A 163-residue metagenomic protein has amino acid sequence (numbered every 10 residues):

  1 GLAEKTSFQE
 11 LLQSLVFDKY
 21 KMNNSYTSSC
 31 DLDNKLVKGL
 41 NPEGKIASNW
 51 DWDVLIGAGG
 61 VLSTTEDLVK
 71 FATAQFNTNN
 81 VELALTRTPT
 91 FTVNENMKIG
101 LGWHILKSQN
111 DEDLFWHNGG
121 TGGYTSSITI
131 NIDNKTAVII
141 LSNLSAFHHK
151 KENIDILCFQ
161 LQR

Functional and structural regions predicted by a protein language model:
G1-G122: Short, surface-exposed loop or secondary-structure junction motifs that flank catalytic or metal-binding residues
G39, A137, E152-D155: Glycine-centered structural positions embedded in regular secondary structure
G44, G122, N134-K135, L157-Q162: Short, low-complexity, polar/charged sequence segments that are solvent-exposed and flexible
N94-E95, S108-E112, N143-R163: Short, gly/Ser/Thr-rich active-site loops of penicillin-recognizing serine hydrolases
T121-T125, A146-H149: A short local loop/turn or secondary-structure capping micro-motif enriched for an aromatic residue
S126-N131, K135-S145: Short, well-ordered beta-strand elements
